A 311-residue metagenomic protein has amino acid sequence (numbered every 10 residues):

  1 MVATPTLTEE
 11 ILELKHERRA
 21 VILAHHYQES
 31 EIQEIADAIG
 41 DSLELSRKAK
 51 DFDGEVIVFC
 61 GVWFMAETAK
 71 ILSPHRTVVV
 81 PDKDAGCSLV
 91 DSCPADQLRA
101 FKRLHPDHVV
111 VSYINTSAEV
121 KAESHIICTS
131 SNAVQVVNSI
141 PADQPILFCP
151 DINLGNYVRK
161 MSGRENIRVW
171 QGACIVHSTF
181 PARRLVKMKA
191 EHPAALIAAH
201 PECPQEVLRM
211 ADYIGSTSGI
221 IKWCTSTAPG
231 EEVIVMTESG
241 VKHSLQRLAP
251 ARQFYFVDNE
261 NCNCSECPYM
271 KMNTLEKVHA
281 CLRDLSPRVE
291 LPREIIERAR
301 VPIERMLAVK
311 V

Functional and structural regions predicted by a protein language model:
M1-M236, V241-V257, N261-V311: Active-site loop-to-helix "anion-binding N-cap" substructures in soluble metabolic enzymes
